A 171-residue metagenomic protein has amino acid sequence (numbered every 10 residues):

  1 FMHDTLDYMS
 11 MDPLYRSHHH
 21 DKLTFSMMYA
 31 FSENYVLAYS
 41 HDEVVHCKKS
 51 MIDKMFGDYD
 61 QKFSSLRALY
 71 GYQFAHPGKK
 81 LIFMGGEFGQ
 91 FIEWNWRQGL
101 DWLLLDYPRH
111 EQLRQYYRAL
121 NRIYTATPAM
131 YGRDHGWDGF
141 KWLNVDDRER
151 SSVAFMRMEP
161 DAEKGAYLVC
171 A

Functional and structural regions predicted by a protein language model:
F1-W96, T125-A171: Conserved alpha/beta catalytic core and glycan-binding cleft of carbohydrate-active enzymes
D58-D60, L104-E111: A short acidic, glycine-rich active-site loop that binds or catalyzes chemistry on phosphate/adenosine moieties
E93-D101, P108-R109: Amphipathic alpha-helical substructures
P108-D134: Catalytic cores of secreted or luminal carbohydrate-active enzymes
